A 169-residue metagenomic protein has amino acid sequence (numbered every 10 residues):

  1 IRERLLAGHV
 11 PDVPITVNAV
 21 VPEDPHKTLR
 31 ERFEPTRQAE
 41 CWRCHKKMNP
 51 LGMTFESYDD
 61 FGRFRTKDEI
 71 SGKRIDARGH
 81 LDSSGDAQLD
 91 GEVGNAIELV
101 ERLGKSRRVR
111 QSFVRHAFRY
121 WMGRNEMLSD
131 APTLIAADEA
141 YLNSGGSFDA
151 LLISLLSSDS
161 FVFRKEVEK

Functional and structural regions predicted by a protein language model:
R2-W121, A131-G146, I153-K169: Active-site substrate-binding loop specific to GH73 endo-beta-N-acetylglucosaminidase modules in bacterial autolysins
L128: Short, surface-exposed acidic
